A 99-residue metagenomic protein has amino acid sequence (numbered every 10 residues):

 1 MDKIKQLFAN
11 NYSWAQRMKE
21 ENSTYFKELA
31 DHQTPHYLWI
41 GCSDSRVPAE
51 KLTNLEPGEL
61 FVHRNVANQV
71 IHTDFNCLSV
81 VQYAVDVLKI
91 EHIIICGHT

Functional and structural regions predicted by a protein language model:
M1-D31: Long, non-catalytic terminal segments
F8, Y37-G41, H92: Short, hydrophobic/glycine-enriched beta-strand segments
N10, C42-D44, N65-V66, H98: Fold-independent oxyanion-binding glycine-rich loops and adjacent beta-strand/coil segments at enzyme active sites
L29-Q33, T53-L55, D86-V87: Solvent-exposed alpha-helices and their adjacent loops that cap or buttress functional pockets in soluble metabolic
A30-R46: N-terminal low-complexity or amphipathic/hydrophobic leaders
P48-T53, D74: Short, glycine/acidic-enriched capping/hinge loops at junctions between secondary-structure elements
E56-T99: Short HxH-centered metal-ligating active-site micro-motif
